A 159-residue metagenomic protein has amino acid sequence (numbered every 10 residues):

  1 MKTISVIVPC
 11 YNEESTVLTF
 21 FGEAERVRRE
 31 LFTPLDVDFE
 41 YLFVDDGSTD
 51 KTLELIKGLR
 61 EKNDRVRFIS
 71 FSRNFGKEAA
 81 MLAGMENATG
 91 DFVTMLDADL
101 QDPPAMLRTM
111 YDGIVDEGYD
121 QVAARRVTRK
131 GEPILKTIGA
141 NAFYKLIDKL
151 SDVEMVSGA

Functional and structural regions predicted by a protein language model:
M1-V37: N-proximal low-complexity "stem/linker" segments adjacent to membrane-targeting elements
T3, D36-E40, R65-F68, E154: Residues at or immediately flanking beta-strands
V8, F32-G47, I69-S70: Short beta-strand/loop segment that forms part of the nucleotide-sugar
S15-T19, T49-G58: Acidic helix N-cap motif at the loop->helix transition within catalytic regions of sugar-transfer enzymes
V27-F32, I56-R60, I114: Conserved hydrophobic residues forming the short capping helix/wall of the S-adenosyl-L-methionine
L42-L53, L100-Q101: A conserved acidic beta->alpha catalytic loop
G58, R65, F71-R73, K77-N87 (+2 more regions): Acceptor/aglycone-binding surface of glycosyltransferases and processive sugar-polymer synthases
